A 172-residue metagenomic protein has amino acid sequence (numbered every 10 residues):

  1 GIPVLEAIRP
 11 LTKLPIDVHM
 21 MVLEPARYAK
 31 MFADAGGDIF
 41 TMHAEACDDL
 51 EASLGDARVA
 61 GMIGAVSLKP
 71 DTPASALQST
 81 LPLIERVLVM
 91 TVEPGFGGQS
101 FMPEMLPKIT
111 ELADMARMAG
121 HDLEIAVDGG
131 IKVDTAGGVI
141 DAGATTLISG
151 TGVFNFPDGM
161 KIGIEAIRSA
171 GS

Functional and structural regions predicted by a protein language model:
G1-E6, F101-K108, G163: Charged helix-capping and loop-helix junction motifs
G1-I16, A136-V153: A short alpha/beta connector and helix-capping loop motif
G1-I2, V22-A26, C47-E51, D71-L77 (+3 more regions): Structural motif corresponding to alpha-helix initiation and N-cap regions
E6, Q78, T110, G137 (+1 more regions): Active-site phosphate/pyrophosphate- and oxyanion-stabilizing loops and adjacent acidic/basic residues in soluble
L11, P15, R27-M31, A35-E124: Conserved anion-binding
F32, V87, L112, D128 (+3 more regions): Conserved, mostly hydrophobic/aromatic
A57, I140, F154-S172: C-terminal helical cap(s) of enzyme catalytic domains, especially alpha/beta-barrels
E93-G95, G130-D134, V153-F154: Short Gly/Pro-enriched loop/turn and capping motifs at secondary-structure junctions
